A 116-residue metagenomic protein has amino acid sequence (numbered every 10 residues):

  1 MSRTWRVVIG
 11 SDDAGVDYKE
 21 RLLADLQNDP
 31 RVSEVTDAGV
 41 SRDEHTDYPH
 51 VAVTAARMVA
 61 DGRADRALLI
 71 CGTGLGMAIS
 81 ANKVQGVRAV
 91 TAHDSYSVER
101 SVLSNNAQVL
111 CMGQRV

Functional and structural regions predicted by a protein language model:
S2-T4, V8-D17, D94-V116: C-terminal binding/interaction regions
V8-D29, S33: Glycine-rich phosphate/diphosphate-binding loop of Rossmann-like nucleotide-binding domains
E20-L23, I79-K83, L103: Short amphipathic alpha-helical segments
R31-V32, G86, N106: A generic structural signal for alpha->beta connector loops
S33-H45: A short beta-strand-loop structural module common to alpha/beta enzyme folds
V51-V90: Helix-adjacent hinge/juxtasegments
